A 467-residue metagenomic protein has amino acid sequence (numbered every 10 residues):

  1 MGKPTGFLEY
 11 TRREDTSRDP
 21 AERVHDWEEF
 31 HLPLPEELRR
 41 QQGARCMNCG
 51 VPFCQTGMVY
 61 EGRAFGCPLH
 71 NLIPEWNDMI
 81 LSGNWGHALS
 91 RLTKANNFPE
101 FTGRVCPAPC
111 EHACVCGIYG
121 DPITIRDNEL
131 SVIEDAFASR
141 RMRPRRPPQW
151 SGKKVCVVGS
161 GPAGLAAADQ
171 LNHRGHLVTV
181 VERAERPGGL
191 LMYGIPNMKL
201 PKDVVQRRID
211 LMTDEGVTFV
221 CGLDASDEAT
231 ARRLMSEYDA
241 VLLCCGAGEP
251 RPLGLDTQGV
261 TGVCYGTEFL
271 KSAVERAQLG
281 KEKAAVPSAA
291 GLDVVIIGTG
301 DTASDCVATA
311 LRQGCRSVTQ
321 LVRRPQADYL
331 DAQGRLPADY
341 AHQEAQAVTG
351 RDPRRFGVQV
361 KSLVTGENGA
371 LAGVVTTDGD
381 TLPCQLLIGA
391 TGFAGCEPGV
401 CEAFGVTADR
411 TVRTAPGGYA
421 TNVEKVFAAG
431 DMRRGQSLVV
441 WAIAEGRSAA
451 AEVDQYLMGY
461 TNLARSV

Functional and structural regions predicted by a protein language model:
T5-L32, Q41-A44, P68-I80, I118 (+8 more regions): Beta1-alpha1 glycine-rich phosphate/pyrophosphate-binding loop at the start of Rossmann-like nucleotide-binding domains
R13, R18, R23-L34, Q42-R45 (+2 more regions): C-terminal catalytic lobe of FAD-dependent flavoproteins
R40-A44, N48-T56, G62-R145, T213 (+3 more regions): Glycine/serine-rich phosphate-binding loop and adjoining beta1-alpha1 elements at the start of nucleotide-handling
H87, Q149, K154-V158, Q206-L255 (+3 more regions): Feature captures the FAD/FMN-dependent oxidoreductase FAD-binding
W150-A163, A289-I297: Beta1/beta-strand and adjacent pyrophosphate-binding region of the FAD-binding site in flavoprotein oxidoreductases
T261-G291, L386-Q436: FAD-site-proximal beta/loop scaffold in flavoenzymes
A289-R324, L363, D380-I388, F393 (+2 more regions): Long hydrophobic segments that form regular secondary structure
A303-A308, Q313, M432-L463: A conserved FAD-binding loop/helix module that cradles the flavin
